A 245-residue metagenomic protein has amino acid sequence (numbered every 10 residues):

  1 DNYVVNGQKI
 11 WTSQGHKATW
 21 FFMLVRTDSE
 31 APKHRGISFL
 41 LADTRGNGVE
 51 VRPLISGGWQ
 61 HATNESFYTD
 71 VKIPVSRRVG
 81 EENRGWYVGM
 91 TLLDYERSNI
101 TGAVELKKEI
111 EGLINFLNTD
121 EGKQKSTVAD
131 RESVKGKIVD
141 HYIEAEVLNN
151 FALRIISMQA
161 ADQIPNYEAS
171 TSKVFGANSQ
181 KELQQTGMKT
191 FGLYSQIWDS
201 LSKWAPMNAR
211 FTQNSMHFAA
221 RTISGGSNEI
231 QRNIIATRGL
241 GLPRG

Functional and structural regions predicted by a protein language model:
D1-N2, N6-R52: A short core secondary-structure module
V5-G7, M23, L40, Y68 (+4 more regions): Buried hydrophobic positions in well-ordered alpha/beta secondary-structure cores of metabolic enzymes
I10-G15, G57-G58, A220-G225: Glycine-rich phosphate/pyrophosphate-binding beta-alpha loops
W11, W20-F22, F39, T63-F67 (+5 more regions): Tryptophan-centric aromatic hotspots in well-structured domains and transmembrane helices
R26-E30, D43, N47, I73-P74 (+11 more regions): Short, well-ordered loop/turn and helix-capping segments at boundaries between secondary-structure elements and domains
V49-L148, R221, T237: Glycine-rich beta->alpha junctions and the first turn(s) of the following alpha-helix
N83-Y95, I100-L106, F191-G245: Glycine-rich phosphate/cofactor-binding loops in nucleotide/flavin-utilizing enzymes
G122-K125, A129-K135, E146-K203: C-terminal helix-coil-helix/basic helical segment that borders enzyme active sites and/or dimer interfaces and provides
